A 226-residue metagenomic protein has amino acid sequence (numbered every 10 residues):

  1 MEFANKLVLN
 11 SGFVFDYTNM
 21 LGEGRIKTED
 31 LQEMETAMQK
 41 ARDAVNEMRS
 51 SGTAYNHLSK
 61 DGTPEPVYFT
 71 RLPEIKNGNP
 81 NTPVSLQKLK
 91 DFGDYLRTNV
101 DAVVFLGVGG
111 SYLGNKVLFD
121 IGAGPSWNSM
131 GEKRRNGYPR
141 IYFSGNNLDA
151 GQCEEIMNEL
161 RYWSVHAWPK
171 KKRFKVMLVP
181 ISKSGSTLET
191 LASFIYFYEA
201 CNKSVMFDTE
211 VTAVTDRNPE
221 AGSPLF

Functional and structural regions predicted by a protein language model:
M1-R97: Extended, charge-enriched "interface" segments that sit outside catalytic cores
D94-F226: Glycine-rich phosphate-binding loops that contact phosphosugars or nucleotide phosphates
